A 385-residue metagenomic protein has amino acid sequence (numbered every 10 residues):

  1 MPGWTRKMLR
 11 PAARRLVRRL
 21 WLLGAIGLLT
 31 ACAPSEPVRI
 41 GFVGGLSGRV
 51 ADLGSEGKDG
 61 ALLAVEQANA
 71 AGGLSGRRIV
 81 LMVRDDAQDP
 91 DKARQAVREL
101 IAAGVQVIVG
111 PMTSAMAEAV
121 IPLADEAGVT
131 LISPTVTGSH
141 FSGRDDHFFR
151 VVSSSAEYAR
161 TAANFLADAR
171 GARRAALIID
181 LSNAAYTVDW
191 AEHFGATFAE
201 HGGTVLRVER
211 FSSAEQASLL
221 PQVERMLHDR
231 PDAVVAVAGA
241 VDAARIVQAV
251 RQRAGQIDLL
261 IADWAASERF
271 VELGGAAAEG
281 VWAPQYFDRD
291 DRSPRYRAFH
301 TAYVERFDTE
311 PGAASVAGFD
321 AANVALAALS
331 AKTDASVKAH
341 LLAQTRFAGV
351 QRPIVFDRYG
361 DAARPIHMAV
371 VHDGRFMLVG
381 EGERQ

Functional and structural regions predicted by a protein language model:
P37, G41-L62, R84-P90, S182-T187 (+2 more regions): Extracytoplasmic "Venus flytrap"
S55-E56, L74-S142, V151, F211-A217 (+1 more regions): Beta-alpha junction/loop-to-helix N-cap segments that form part of ligand/metal-binding clefts
A93, V151-A175, L219-L220, D290-A298 (+2 more regions): Hydrophobic alpha-helical segments within soluble ligand-binding/sensing domains
L100-M112, I132-P134, A176-D180, R230-A240 (+3 more regions): Periplasmic-binding protein-like
P122-E126, W190-P284: Extracellular/periplasmic bilobed ligand-binding domains
H140-N164, A278-F287: Short beta-strand elements at the ligand-binding edges of bilobed clamshell
F148-R210: An alpha-beta-alpha
E305-S315, F319, L326-F376: Segments of small-molecule ligand-sensing domains
